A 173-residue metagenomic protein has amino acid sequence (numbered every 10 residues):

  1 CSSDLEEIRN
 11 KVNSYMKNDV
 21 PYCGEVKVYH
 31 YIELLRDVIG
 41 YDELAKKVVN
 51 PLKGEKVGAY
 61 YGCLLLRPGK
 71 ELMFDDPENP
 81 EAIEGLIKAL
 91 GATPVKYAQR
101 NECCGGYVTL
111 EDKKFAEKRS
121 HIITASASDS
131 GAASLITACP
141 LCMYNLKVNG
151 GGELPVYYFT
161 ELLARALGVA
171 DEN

Functional and structural regions predicted by a protein language model:
Y15-V38, G152-N173: Short, flexible loop segments at boundaries between secondary-structure elements
I39-L44, P68-D76, Q99: A short secondary-structure junction signal
V49-G85: Hydrophobic, aromatic-enriched interface-forming segments
L64, G91-F115: Short connector loops at secondary-structure junctions
F115-G131: A short, acidic, amphipathic alpha-helical segment used as a generic capping/interface helix at domain edges
A138-C139, T160: Helix N-cap/beta->alpha junction signal
